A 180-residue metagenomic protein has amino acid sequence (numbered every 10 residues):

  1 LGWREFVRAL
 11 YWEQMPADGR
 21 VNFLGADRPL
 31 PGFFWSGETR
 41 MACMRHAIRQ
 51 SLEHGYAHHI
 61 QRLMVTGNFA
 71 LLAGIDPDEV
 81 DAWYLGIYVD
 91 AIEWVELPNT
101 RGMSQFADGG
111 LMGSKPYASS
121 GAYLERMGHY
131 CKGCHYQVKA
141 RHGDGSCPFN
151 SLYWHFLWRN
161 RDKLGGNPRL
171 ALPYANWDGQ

Functional and structural regions predicted by a protein language model:
L1-Q180: C-terminal catalytic domain of photolyase/cryptochrome flavoproteins, centering on the FAD-binding pocket
